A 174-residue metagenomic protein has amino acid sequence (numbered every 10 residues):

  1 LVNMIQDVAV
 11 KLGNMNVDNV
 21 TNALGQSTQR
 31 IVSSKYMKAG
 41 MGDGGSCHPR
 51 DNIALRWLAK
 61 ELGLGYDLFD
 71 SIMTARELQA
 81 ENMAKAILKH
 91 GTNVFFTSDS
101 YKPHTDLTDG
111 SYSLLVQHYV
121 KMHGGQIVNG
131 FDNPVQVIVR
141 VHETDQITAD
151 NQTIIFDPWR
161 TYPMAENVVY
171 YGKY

Functional and structural regions predicted by a protein language model:
L1-Y174: Structural/interface elements that position substrates and couple domains in central-metabolism enzymes
